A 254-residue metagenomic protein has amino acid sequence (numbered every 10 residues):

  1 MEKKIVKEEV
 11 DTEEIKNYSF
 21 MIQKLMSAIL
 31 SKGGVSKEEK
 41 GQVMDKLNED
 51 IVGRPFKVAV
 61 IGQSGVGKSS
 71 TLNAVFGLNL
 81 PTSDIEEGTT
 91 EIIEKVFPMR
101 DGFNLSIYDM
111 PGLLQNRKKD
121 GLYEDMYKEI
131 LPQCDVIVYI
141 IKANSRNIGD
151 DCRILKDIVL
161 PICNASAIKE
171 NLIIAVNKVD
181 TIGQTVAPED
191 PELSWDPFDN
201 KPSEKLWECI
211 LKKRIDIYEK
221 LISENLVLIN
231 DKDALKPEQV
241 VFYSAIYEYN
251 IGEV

Functional and structural regions predicted by a protein language model:
E2-Y108: Conserved G1/Walker A P-loop phosphate-binding module
M21, K32-V35, G67-K68, I210 (+2 more regions): Conserved GTPase G-domain signal focused on the G5
V35-K46, K57, I61, S223-F242 (+1 more regions): C-terminal-of-GTPase-core extension/linker across diverse P-loop GTPases
F76, P111-G112, K142: Short glycine-/small-residue-rich Rossmann-like dinucleotide-binding loops
T90, G121-Y127: Alpha-helical scaffolding within the catalytic cores of extracellular/periplasmic polymer-degrading hydrolases
M99-G102, D125-A234: Conserved C-terminal guanine-recognition region of P-loop GTPase G domains, centered on the G4
M110-L113, K178: Active-site metal-binding loops of divalent metal-dependent hydrolases
G112-D120: Flexible beta-alpha connector loops of hexameric P-loop NTPases
